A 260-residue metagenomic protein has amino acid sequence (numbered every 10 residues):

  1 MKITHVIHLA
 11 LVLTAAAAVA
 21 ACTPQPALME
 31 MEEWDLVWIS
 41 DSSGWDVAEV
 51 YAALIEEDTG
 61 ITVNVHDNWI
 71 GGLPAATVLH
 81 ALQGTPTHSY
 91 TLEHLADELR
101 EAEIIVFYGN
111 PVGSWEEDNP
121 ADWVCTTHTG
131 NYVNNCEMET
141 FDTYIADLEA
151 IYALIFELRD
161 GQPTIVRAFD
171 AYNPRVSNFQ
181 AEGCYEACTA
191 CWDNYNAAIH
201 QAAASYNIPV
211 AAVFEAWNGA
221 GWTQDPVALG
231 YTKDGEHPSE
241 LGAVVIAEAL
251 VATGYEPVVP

Functional and structural regions predicted by a protein language model:
M1-E49, E56-V63, E98, P257-V259: N-terminal secretory targeting modules
E33-W38, S43-A146: Conserved SGNH/GDSL esterase-like catalytic core that processes O-acyl groups on lipids and polysaccharides
E56, R159, A202-A203: A generic structural signal for well-ordered alpha-helical segments
N64-H66, I165, N207-P209: Conserved beta-strand segments of alpha/beta enzyme cores
L92, L148-F156, N196: Generic structural signal for well-ordered alpha-helices, preferentially at hydrophobic/aromatic core positions
F156-I165: A short helix->loop->beta-strand "cap" motif at the edges of active sites that frequently abuts
A171-P260: Catalytic His-Asp segment of secreted/periplasmic serine-dependent ester chemistry enzymes
